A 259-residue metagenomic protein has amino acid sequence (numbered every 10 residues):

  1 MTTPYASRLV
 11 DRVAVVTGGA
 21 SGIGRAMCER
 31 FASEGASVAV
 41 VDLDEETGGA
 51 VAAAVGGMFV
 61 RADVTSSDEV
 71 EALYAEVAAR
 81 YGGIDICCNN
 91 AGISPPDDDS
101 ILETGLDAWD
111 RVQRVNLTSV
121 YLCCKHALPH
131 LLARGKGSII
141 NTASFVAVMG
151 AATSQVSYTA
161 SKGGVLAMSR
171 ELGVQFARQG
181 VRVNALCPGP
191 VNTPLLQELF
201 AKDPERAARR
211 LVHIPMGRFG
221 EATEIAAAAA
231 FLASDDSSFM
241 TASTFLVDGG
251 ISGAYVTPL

Functional and structural regions predicted by a protein language model:
T2-Y5, D98, A230, T241-L259: Short C-terminal tail/terminal secondary-structure segment of NAD(P)H-dependent dehydrogenase/reductase domains
D98-I101, G105-D110, R210: Substrate-binding pocket helix/loop in short-chain dehydrogenase/reductase
E103, R178, P190-I214, A254-L259: A glycine/serine/threonine-rich, flexible loop-to-helix segment that serves as the NAD(P) cofactor-binding "lid"
C124, S161, S169: Active-site helix of classical SDR
P129, V174-R178, S238: Alpha-helical segment proximal to the catalytic Tyr-Lys
S144: Residue(s) in the substrate-gating loop at a strand-loop-helix junction that position the organic substrate next
I214-I225: A conserved structural motif in NAD(P)-dependent oxidoreductases
